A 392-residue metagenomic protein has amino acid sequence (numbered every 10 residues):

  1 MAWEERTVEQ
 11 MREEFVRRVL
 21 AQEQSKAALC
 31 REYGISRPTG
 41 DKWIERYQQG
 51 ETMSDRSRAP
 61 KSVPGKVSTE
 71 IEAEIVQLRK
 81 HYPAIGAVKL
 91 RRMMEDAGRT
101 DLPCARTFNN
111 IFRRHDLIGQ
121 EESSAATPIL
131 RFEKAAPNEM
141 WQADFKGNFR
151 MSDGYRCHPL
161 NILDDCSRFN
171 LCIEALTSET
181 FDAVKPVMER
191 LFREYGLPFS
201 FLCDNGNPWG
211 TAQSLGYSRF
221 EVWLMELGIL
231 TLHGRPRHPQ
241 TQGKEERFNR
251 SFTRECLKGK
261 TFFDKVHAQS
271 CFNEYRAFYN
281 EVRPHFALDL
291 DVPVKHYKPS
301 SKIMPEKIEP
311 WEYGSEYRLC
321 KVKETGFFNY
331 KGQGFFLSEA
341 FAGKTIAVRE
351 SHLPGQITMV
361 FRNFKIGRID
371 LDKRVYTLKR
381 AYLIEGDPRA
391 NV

Functional and structural regions predicted by a protein language model:
A2-W3, T7, K26-K80: Short, basic alpha-helical/linker "hinge" immediately adjacent to a nucleic-acid-recognition surface
F15, L29, G40, I75 (+13 more regions): Mobile genetic element proteins and their domesticated derivatives, centered on retroelements and DNA transposons
S36, R46-Q48, A97, H115 (+1 more regions): The DNA-recognition helices of helix-turn-helix-type DNA-binding domains
E51-A143, N148, S218-E221, P293-S301: Basic, flexible linker segments flanking DNA-binding modules in nucleic acid-interacting mobile-element proteins
T69, R106, N110-N170, T177 (+4 more regions): Mobile-element integrase/transposase regions, centering on the N-terminal DNA-binding/Zn-coordinating module
E179, R193-Q213, R235-R237, Q242 (+1 more regions): Acidic/histidine-rich, metal-coordinating catalytic segments
F220-D289, P293-P305, A347, H352: Charged alpha-helix within mobile-element recombinases
R276, N280-V392: C-terminal, beta-rich DNA-binding module of retroviral/retroelements integrases
